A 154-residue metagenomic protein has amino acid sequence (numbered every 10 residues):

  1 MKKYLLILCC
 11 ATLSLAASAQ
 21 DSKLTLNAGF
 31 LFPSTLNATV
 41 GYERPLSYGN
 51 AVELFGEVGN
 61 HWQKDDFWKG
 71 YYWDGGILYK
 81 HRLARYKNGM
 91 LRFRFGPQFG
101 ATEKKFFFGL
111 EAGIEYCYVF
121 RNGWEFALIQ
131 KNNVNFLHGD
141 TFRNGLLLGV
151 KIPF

Functional and structural regions predicted by a protein language model:
Y4-A17: Sec-dependent N-terminal signal peptides
A19-K64, G149-P153: Short glycine/proline- and aromatic-enriched beta-strand/turn motifs that initiate or cap beta-hairpins
A19-S22, Y48-G49, L83-L91, K104 (+1 more regions): Short loop/turn motifs that connect adjacent beta-strands in outer-membrane beta-barrel proteins
S22-L24, S34-A38, K69-G75, G89 (+2 more regions): Residues that define the transmembrane beta-barrel architecture of outer-membrane proteins
L24-A28, V40, L54-G56, G75-I77 (+4 more regions): Membrane-embedded beta-strand positions of outer-membrane beta-barrel proteins
L31-P33, E57-D65, R82-Y86, G96-K104 (+1 more regions): Sequence/structural signature of outer-membrane beta-barrel proteins
C117, T141-F154: Outer-membrane beta-barrel "beta-signal"
